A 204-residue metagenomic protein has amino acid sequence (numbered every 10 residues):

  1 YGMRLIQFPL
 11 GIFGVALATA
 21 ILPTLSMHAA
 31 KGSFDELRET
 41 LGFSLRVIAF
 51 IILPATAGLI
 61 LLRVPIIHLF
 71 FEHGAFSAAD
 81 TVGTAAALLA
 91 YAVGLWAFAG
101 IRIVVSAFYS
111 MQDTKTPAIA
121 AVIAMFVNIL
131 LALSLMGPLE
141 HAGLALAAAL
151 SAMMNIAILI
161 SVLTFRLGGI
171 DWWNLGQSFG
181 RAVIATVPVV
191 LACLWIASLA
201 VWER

Functional and structural regions predicted by a protein language model:
Y1-R204: Membrane-embedded alpha-helical bundles of multi-pass transporters/translocases, especially carrier/permease families
